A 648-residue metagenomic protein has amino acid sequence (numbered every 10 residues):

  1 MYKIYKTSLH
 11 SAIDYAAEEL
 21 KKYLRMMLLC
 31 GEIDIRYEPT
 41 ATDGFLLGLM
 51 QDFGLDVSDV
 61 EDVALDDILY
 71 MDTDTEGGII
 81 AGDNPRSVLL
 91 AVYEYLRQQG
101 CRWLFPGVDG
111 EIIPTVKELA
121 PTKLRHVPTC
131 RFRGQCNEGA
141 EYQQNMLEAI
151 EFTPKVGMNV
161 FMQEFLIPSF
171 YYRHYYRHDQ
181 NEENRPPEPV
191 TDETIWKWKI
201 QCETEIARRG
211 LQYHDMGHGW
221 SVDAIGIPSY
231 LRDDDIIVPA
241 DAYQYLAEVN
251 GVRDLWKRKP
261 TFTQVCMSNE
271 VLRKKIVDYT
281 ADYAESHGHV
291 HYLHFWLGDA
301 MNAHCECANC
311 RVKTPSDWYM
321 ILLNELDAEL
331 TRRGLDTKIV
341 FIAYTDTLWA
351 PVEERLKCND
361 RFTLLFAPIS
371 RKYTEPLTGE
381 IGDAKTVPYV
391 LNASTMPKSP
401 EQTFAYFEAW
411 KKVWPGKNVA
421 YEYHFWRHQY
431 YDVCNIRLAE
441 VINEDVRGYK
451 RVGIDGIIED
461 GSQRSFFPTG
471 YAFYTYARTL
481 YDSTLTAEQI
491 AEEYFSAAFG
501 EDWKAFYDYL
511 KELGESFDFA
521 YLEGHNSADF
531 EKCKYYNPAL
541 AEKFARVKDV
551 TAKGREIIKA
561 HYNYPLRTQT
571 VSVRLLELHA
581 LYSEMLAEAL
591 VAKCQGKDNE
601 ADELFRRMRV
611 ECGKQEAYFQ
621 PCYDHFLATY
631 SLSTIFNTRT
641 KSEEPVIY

Functional and structural regions predicted by a protein language model:
M1-V127: Contiguous, structured surface segment used for ligand recognition
S8-L9, L28, E38-A41, D52-V57 (+12 more regions): Aromatic-lined carbohydrate-binding surfaces of glycoside hydrolases
L20, L89-W103, F466-D482, Y494: Short, Φ-rich (hydrophobic/aromatic) sequence segments
A487, E501, A520, Q615-Y618: Alpha-solenoid repeat scaffolds
E488-A505, G596-N599: Carbohydrate-binding surfaces of carbohydrate-active enzymes
L590-D602, R606: Long, compositionally biased intrinsically disordered regions
D602-Y648: Eukaryote-biased recognition of C-terminal alpha-helical segments
